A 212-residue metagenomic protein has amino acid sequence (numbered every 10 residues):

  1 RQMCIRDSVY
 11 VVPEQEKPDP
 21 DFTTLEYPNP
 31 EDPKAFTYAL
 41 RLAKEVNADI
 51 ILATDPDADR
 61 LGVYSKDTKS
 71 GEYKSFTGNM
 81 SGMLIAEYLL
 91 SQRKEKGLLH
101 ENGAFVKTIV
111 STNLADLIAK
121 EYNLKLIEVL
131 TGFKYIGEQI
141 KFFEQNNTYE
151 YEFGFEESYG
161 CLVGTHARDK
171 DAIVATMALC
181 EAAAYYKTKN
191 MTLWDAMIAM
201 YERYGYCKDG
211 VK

Functional and structural regions predicted by a protein language model:
R1-I5: Short, small-residue-biased leader/transition segments that mark boundaries at the very start of proteins
R6-V9, N123-K125: Structural alpha-beta junctions
Y10-G62: N-terminal small/polar loop signature for handling phosphorylated ligands or for N-terminal nucleophile
P20, T77-L89: Catalytic or ion-translocation cores adjacent to nucleophile or general acid/base/metal-coordination motifs in diverse
T23-P28, D67, K141-Q145: Short low-complexity, flexible loop/linker segments enriched in glycine and/or proline with clustered acidic
A35-A39, I85, Y135: Well-ordered alpha-helical segments embedded in enzymatic catalytic cores
K44, A48-I50, T54, G71-K74 (+1 more regions): Phosphate-binding and adjacent anionic-ligand microenvironments
D59-N79, A115: Short Gly/Thr/Asp-enriched flexible loops that form oxyanion-binding sites at enzyme active sites
